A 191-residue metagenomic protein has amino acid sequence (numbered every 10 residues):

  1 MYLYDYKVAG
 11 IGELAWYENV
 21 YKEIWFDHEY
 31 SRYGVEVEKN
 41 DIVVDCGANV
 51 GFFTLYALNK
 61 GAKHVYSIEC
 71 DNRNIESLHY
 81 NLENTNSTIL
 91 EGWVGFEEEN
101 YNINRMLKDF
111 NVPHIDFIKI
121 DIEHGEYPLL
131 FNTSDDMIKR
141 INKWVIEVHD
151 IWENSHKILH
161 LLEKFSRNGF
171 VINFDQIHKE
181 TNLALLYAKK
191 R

Functional and structural regions predicted by a protein language model:
M1-K22: Non-catalytic substrate-recognition/targeting regions of SAM-dependent transferases
G12-Y17, Y66-I68, S166, A188: Extended, non-core accessory segments
Y17-E97: SAM cofactor-binding core of SAM-dependent methyltransferases, primarily the Rossmann-like beta-alpha-beta module
H28-Y33, F52, Y101-K108, L130-T133: A generic local structural motif
I42, H64, M106-R191: Conserved acidic-Pro-Pro-aromatic motif
A48-V50, I75-L78, L82, I103-M106 (+3 more regions): Glycosyltransferase catalytic domains, chiefly GT-A lineage
E76-S77, E98-Y101, I151-K157: Short, charged, surface-exposed secondary-structure boundary motifs
G92-E98, I103, I122: Conserved SAM/SAH-binding loop
